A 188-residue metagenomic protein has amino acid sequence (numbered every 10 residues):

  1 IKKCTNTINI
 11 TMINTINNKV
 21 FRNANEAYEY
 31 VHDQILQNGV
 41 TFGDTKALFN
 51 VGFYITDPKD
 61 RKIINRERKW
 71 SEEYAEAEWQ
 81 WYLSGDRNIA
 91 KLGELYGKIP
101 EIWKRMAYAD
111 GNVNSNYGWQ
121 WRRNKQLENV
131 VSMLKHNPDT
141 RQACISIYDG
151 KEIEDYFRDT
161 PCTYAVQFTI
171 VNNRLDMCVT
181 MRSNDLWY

Functional and structural regions predicted by a protein language model:
I10-Y188: Terminal, non-catalytic protein-protein interaction segments that mediate quaternary/complex assembly
